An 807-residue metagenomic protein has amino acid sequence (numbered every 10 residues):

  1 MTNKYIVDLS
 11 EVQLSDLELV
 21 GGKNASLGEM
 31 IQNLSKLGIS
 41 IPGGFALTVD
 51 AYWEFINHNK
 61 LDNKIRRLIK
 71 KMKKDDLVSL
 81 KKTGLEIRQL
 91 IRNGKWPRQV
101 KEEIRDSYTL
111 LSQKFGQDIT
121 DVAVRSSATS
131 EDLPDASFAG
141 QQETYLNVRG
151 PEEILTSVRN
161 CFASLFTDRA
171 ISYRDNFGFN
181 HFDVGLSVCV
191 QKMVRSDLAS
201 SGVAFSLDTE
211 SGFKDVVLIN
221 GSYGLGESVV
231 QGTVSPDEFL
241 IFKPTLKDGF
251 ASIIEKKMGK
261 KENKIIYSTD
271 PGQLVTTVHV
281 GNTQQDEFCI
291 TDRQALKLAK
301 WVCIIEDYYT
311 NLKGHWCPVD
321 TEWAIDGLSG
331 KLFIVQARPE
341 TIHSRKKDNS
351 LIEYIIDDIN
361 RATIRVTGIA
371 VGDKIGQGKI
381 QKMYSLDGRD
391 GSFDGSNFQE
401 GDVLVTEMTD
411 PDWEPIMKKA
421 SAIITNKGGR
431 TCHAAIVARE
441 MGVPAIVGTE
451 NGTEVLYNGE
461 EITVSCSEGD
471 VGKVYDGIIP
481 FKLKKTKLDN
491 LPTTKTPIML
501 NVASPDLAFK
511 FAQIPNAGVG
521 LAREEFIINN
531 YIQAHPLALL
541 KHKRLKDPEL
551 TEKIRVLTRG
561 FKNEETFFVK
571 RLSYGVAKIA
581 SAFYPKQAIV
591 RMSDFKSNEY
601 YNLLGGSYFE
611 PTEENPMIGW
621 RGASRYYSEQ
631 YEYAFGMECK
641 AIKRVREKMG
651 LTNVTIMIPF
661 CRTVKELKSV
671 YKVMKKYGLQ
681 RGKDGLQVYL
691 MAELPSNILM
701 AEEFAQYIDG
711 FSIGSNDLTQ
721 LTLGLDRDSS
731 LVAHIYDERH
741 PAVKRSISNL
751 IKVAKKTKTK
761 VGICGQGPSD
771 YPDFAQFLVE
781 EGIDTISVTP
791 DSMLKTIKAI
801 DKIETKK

Functional and structural regions predicted by a protein language model:
M1-C189, L198, Q285-R293, L298 (+9 more regions): N-terminal beta-alpha lobe that positions the nucleotide/phosphoryl donor in ATP/NTP-coupled carboxylate activation
M30-L34, S206-S211, K419, A435-V443 (+4 more regions): Alpha-helix C-terminal capping segments
L47-R98, F182-G185, K257-E262, I266-Y267 (+4 more regions): A structural-propensity feature for long, helix-poor, extended segments
I119, A123, A128-F138, Y145 (+4 more regions): Conserved alpha/beta-domain cores
A139-S172, D197-G272, V335-I369, K419-N426 (+6 more regions): Extended active-site and interfacial segments that coordinate phosphate-rich ligands in large catalytic machineries
G140, G314-T341: Conserved metal-phosphate-binding beta-hairpin within the catalytic cores of diverse ATP-dependent phosphoryl-transfer
V216-D320, A324-G327, T367-Q377, G388-G391 (+7 more regions): Conserved catalytic alpha/beta cores of large enzymes that bind or transform nucleotide phosphates and polynucleotides
I342-S344, R365, A370-V403, E407-A522 (+1 more regions): Acidic, glycine-rich flexible loop/linker segments
